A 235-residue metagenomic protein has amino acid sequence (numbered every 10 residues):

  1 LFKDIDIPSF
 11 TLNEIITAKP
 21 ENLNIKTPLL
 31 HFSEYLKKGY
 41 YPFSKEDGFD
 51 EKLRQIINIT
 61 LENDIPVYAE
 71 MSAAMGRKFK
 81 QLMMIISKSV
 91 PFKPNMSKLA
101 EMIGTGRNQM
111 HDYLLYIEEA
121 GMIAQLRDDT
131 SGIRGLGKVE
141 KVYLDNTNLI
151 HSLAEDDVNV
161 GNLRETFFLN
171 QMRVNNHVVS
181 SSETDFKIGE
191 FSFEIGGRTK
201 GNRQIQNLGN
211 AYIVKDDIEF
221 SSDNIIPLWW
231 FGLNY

Functional and structural regions predicted by a protein language model:
L1-E21: Conserved P-loop NTPase motor "coupling/switch" region that bridges the ATPase
I16-N58: Amphipathic alpha-helical "lid/sensor" segments that cap RecA-like P-loop NTPase cores
P42-S181: Accessory nucleic acid-recognition modules appended to NTPase machines
G104, R173-H177, I188-F191, I205-Y212: Short glycine/proline-enriched coil/turn segments at helix->beta-strand junctions
F168, M172, F186-G201: Conserved catalytic cores of phosphodiester-cleaving nucleases, focusing on short active-site segments
S181-E183, G196-Y235: Catalytic cores of nucleic-acid endonucleases
